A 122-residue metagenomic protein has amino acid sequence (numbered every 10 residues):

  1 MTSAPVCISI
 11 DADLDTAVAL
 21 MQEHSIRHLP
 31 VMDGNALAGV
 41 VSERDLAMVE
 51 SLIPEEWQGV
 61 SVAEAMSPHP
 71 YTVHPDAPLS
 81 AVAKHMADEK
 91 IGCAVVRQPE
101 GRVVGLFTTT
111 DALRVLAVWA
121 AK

Functional and structural regions predicted by a protein language model:
M1-A4, S42-I91, V103-K122: Tandem CBS (Bateman) regulatory domains
I8-I10, R27-V40, V73-H74, G92-L106: Cytosolic beta-strand hydrophobic patch enriched in CBS
D11-V18, L79, A83: Short amphipathic alpha-helical segments
L14, L37, S61-V62: Hydrophobic side chains within well-formed alpha-helices
M21: OB-fold/S1-family RNA-binding modules
